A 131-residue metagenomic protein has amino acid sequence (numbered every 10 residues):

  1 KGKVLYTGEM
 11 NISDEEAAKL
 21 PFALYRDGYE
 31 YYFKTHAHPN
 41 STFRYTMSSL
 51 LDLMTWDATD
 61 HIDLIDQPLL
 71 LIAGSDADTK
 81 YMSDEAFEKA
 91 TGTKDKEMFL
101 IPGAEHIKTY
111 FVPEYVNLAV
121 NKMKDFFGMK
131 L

Functional and structural regions predicted by a protein language model:
K1-Y31: Alpha/beta-hydrolase-fold enzymes
F43-H61, Q67: Active-site nucleophile elbow and catalytic-triad environment of alpha/beta-hydrolase enzymes
M54, A73-D84: Conserved alpha/beta-hydrolase "acid-adjacent" motif
I62-D66, K89-T93: Short, conserved loop/helix-junction motifs that constitute active-site signature segments in enzyme catalytic cores
I65, L71-A73: Short beta-strand/loop motif that positions the catalytic acidic residue of the alpha/beta-hydrolase fold
T91-I107: Catalytic histidine neighborhood in serine/cysteine hydrolases with alpha/beta-hydrolase-type architecture
A104-N117: Catalytic histidine-centered segment of alpha/beta-hydrolase-like enzymes
L118, K122-K130: C-terminal alpha-helix
